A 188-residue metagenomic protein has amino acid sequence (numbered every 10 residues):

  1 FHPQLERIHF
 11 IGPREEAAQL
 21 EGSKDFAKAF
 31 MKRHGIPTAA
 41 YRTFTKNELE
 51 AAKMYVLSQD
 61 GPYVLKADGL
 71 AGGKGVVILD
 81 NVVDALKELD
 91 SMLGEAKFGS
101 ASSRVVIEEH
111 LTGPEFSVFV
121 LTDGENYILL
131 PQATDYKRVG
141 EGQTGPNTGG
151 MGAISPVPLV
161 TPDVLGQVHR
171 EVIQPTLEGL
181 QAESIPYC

Functional and structural regions predicted by a protein language model:
F1-S23, I36-K46: A short, GP-enriched loop/loop-strand-helix hinge that lies immediately N-terminal to, or at the N-terminal rim
F10-R14, G35-R42, G61-Y63, K97-R104 (+2 more regions): A short alpha-helix-loop-beta-strand transition element characteristic of N-terminal alpha/beta dinucleotide-binding
E16-E21, A71-G72, K137-V139: Short gly/pro/ser/thr-enriched loop/turn and capping motifs at secondary-structure boundaries
E50-A52: Short acidic active-site motifs
M54-Y55, E88: CheY-like receiver
D60-V82: Conserved anion/nucleotide-ligand pocket segment
G75-C188: Internal nucleotide-binding/catalytic subdomain
